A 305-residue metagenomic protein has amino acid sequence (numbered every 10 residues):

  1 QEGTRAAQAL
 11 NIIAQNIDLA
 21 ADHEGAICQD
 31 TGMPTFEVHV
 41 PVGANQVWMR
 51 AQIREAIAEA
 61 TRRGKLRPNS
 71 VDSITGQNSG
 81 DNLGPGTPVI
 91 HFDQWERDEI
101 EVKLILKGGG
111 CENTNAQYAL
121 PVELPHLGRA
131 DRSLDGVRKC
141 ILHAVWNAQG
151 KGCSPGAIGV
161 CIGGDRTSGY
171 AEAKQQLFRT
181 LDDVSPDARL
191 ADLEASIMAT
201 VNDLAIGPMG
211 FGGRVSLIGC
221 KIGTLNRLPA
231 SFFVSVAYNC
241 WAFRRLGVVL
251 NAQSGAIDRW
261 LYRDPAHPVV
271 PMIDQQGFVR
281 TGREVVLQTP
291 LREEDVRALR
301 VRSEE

Functional and structural regions predicted by a protein language model:
Q1-V160, D165-D295: Non-transmembrane, aqueous-exposed alpha-helical and coiled segments at domain scale
E305: Conserved small/polar residues in nucleotide/adenosyl-binding loops
